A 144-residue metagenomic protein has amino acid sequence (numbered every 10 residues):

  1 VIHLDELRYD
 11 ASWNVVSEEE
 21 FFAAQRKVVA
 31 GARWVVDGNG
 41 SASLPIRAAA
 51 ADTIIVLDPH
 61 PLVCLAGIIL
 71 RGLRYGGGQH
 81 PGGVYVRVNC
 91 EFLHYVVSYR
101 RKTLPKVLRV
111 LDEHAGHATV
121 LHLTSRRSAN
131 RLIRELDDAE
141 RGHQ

Functional and structural regions predicted by a protein language model:
I2-P59: Conserved nucleotide-sensing/catalytic segment adjacent to the nucleotide-binding pocket in NTP-handling enzymes
A11-V15, C64-L70, R131-I133: Short, charged, surface-exposed secondary-structure boundary motifs
S17-F22, L73-Y75, A139-E140: Short, hinge-like loop/turn segments at secondary-structure boundaries
R26-A30, A48-A49, I69, V97 (+1 more regions): Alpha-helix boundary recognition
G31, A48-V56, P81-V88, A129-E135: Short secondary-structure transition/capping segments
P59-T103: A glycine- and Lys/Arg-enriched "phosphate-lid" helix/loop adjacent to the NTP-binding pocket of small-molecule kinases
S98-Q144: NTP-dependent small-molecule kinase module
